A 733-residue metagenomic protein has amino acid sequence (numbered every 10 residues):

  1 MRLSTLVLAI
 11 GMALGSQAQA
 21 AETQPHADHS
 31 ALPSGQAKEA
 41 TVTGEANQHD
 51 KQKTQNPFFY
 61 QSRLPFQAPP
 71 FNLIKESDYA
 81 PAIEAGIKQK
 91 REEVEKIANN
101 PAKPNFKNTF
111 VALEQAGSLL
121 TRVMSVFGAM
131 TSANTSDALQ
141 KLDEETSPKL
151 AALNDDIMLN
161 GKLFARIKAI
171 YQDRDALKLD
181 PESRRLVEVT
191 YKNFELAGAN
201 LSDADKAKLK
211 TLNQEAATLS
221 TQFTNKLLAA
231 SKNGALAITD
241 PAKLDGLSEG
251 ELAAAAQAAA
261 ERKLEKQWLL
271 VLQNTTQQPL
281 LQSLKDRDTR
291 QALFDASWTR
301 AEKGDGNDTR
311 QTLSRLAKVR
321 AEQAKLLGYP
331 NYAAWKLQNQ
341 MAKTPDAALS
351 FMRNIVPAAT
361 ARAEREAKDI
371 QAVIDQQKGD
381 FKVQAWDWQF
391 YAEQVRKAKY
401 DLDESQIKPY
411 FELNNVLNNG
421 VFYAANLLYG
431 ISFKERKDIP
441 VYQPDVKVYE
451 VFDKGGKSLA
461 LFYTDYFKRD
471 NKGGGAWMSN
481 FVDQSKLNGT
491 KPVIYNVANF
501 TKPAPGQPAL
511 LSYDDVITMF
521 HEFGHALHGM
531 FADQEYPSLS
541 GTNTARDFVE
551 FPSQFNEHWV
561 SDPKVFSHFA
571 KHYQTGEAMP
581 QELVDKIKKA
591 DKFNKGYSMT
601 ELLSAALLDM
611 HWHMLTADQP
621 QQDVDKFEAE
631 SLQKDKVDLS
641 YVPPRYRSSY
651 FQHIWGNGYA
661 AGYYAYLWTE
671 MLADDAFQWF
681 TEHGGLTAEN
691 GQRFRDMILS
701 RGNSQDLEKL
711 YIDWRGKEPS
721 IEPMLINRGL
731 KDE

Functional and structural regions predicted by a protein language model:
M1-A21: Gram-negative bacterial Sec-dependent N-terminal signal peptides
P25-H29, P33, N47-E251, F680: N-terminal helix-rich structural modules
V42, N47-D78, A85, G246 (+11 more regions): C-terminal, non-catalytic "cap/extension" segments appended to globular domains
R63-D78, F127-T146, A169-T211, V271-Q311 (+6 more regions): Short His/Asp/Glu-rich catalytic/ion-coordination signatures at enzyme active sites or charged loops
K96-P101, Y332, K434-D438, S538 (+1 more regions): Surface-exposed patches in mature extracellular/periplasmic domains of secreted proteins
L119-A129, E188, K192, D295 (+3 more regions): Short, hydrophobic/amphipathic alpha-helical patches that form generic packing surfaces within helical domains
E182, L186, T218, N225 (+8 more regions): Active-site-proximal, well-structured secondary-structure segments within enzyme catalytic domains
T501-F520: Short pre-active-site segment immediately N-terminal to the catalytic Zn-binding motif
